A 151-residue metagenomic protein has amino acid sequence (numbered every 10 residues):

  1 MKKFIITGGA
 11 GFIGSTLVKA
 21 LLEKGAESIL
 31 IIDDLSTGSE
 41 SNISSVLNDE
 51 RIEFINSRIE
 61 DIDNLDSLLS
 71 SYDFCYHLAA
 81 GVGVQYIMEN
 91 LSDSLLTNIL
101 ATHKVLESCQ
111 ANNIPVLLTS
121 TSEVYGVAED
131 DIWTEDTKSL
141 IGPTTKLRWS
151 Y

Functional and structural regions predicted by a protein language model:
M1-Y151: N-terminal Rossmann-like NAD(P)+-binding domain of SDR-like oxidoreductases, especially those catalyzing
